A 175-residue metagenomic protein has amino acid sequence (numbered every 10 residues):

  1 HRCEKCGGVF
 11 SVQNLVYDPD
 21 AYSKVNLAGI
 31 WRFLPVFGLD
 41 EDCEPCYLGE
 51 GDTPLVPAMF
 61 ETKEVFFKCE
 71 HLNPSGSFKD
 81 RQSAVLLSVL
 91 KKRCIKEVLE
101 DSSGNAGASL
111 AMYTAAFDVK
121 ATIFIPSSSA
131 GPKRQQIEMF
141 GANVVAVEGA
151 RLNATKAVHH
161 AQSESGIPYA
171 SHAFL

Functional and structural regions predicted by a protein language model:
H1-L175: PLP-dependent amino-acid enzyme catalytic core
